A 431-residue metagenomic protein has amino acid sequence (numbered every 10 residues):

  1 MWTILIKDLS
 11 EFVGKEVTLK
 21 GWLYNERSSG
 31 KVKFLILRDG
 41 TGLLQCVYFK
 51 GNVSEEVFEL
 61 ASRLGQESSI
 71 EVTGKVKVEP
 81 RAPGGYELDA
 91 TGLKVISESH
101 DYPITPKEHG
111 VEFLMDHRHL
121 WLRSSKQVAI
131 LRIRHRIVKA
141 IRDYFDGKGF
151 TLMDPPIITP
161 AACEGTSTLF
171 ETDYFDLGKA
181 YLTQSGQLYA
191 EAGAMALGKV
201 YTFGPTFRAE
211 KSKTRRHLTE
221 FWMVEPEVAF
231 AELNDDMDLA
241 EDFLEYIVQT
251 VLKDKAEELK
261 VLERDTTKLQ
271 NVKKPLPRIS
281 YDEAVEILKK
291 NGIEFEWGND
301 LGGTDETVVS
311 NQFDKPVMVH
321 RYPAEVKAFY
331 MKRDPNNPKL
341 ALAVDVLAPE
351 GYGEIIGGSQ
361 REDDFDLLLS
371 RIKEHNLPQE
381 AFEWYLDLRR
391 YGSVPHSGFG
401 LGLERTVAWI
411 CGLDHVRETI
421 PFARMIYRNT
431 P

Functional and structural regions predicted by a protein language model:
W2-A229, A408: Class II aminoacyl-tRNA synthetase-like tRNA-binding/catalytic domains
G14, K260-E263, G292: Short, flexible coil/linker elements and helix-boundary hinge sites characteristic of intrinsically disordered
R27, V72, V78-P80, S97 (+8 more regions): A generic secondary-structure signal for well-formed alpha-helical elements
A129-I133, T267-K273: Extended, non-catalytic structural segments that build the interaction scaffolds of large macromolecular assemblies
D154-T159, L252-D265: Short, glycine/acidic-rich hinge or "gate" loops at secondary-structure transitions that mediate conformational
T168-D235, L239-Y246, K253, N271-P431: A translation/RNA-centric and nucleic-acid-associated enzymatic feature enriched in Class II aminoacyl-tRNA synthetases
E263-K268, D387: Short linear capping/connector segments at secondary-structure termini
